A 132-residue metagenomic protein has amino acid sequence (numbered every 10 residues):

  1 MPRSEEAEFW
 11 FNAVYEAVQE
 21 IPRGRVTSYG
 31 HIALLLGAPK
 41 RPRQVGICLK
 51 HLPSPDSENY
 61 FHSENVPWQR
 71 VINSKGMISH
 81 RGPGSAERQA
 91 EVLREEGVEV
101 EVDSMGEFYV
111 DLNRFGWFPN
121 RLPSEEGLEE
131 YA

Functional and structural regions predicted by a protein language model:
M1-A132: Nucleic acid-binding interface residues in structured DNA/RNA-binding domains, emphasizing the DNA-engaging scaffolds
